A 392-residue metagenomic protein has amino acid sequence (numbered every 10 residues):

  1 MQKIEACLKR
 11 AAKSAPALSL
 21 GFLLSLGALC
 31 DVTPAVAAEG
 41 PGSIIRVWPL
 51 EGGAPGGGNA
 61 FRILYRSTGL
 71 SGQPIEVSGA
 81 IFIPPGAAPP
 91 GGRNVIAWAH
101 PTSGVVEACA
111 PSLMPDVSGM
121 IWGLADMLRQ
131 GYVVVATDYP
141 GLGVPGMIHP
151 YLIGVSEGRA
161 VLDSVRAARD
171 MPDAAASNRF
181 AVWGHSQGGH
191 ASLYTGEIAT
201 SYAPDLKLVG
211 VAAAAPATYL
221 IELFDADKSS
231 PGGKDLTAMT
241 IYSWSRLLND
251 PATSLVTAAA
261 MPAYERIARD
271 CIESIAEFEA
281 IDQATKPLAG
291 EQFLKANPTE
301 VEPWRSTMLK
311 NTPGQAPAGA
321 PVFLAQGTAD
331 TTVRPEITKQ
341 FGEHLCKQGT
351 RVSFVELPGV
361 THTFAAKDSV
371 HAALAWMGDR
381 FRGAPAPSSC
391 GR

Functional and structural regions predicted by a protein language model:
A35-P89, C346: Catalytic-loop region of hydrolases
S71-E76, P85-D126: Short, surface-exposed "cap/lid" segments of acyl-processing enzymes
Y151-M171: Alpha/beta-hydrolase active-site loop
R166-K234: Primarily recognizes the serine-hydrolase "nucleophile elbow" in alpha/beta-hydrolase and SGNH/GDSL folds
A214-Q315: Accessory cap/linker subdomain of secreted extracellular hydrolases
E300, R305-S306, F323, K339-R392: C-terminal catalytic histidine-bearing segment of alpha/beta-hydrolase fold enzymes
L324-Q326, D330: Short beta-strand/loop motif that positions the catalytic acidic residue of the alpha/beta-hydrolase fold
T331-I337: Conserved alpha/beta-hydrolase "acid-adjacent" motif
